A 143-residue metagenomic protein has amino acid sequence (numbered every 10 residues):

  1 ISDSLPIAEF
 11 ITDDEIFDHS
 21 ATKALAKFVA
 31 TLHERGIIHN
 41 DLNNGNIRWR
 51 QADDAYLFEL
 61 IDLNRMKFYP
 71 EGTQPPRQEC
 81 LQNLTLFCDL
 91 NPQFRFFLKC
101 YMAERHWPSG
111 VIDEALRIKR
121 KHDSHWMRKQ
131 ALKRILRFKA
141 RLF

Functional and structural regions predicted by a protein language model:
I1-A21: Conserved structural core of kinase catalytic domains
F28-I37: Protein kinase catalytic-loop region centered on the HRD/HxD motif
I37-N44: Catalytic-loop of the protein kinase fold
D41, Q51, K67-Y69: Activation segment
W49-A55: Activation-loop N-terminal segment of eukaryotic-like protein kinases
Y56-K139: C-lobe/activation-segment region of protein kinase-like
